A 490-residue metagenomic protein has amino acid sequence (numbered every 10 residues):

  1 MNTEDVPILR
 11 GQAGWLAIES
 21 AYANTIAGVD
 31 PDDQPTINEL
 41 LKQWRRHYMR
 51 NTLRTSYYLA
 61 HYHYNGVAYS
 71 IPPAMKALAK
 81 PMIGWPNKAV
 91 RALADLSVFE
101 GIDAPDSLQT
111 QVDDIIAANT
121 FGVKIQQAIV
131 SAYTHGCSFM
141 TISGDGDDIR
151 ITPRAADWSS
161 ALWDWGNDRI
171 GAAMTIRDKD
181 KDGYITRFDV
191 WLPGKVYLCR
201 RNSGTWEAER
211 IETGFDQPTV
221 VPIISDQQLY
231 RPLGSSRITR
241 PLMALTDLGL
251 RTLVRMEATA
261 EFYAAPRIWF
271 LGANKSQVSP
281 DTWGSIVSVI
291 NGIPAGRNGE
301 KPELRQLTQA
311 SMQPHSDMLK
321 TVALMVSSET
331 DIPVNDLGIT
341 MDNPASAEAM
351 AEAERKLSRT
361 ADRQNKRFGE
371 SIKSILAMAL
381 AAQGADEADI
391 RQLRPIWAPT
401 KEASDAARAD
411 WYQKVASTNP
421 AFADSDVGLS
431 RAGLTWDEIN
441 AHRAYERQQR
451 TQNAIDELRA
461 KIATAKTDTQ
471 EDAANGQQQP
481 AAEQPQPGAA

Functional and structural regions predicted by a protein language model:
M1-P153, D472-A490: Extended, helix-rich architectural segments
T3-V6, E209-E352, L393, P399: Extended, charged amphipathic alpha-helical segments
Q127, T134, F139-S235: Extended, regular secondary-structure scaffolds
V326, I372, G428-L429: Hydrophobic, well-ordered secondary-structure elements that form the walls of internal hydrophobic environments
A353-R367: Glycine-rich and small/hydrophobic secondary-structure elements
Q383-T418: Extended amphipathic alpha-helical segments with heptad-repeat/coiled-coil character used for oligomerization, fusion
A406-A463: Charged substrate- and nucleic-acid-binding regions of tRNA-handling and nucleotidyl-transfer enzymes, centered on
R443-A490: Extended, compositionally biased alpha-helical segments that mediate assembly or anchoring
